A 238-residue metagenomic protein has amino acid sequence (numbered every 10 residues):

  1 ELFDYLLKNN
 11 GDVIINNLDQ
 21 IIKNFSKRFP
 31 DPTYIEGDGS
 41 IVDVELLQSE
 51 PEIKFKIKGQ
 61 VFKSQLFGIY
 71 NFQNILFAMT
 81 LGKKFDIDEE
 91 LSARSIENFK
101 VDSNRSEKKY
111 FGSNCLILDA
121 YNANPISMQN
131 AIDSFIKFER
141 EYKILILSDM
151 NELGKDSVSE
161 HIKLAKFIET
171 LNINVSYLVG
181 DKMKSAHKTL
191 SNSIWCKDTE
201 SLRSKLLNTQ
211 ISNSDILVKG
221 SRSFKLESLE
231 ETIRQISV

Functional and structural regions predicted by a protein language model:
E1-C115, R140-E141, K166-V175, M183-S193: Acidic, Mg2+-coordinating active-site environments of NTP-dependent enzymes
V13, L116, L145-I146, I216: Residue-level marker for buried hydrophobic side chains located in beta-strands that build the well-ordered beta-sheet
V13-I14, S176-L178, D215-K219: Short glycine-rich phosphate-binding loop at a beta-alpha junction
F25-R28, Q129-N130, V158-S159, K188-S191 (+2 more regions): Short amphipathic alpha-helical segments
F85, F138-E141, T209-S214: Glycine-rich phosphate-binding loop signature in dinucleotide/nucleotide-binding domains
D102-N104, A120-N192, S221, V238: Active-site beta-alpha connecting loops in nucleotide-dependent enzymes
S201-L202: Short alpha-helical segment
L206-I236: A glycine-rich beta-strand to alpha-helix segment that forms a phosphate/ribose-binding loop at ligand/cofactor sites
